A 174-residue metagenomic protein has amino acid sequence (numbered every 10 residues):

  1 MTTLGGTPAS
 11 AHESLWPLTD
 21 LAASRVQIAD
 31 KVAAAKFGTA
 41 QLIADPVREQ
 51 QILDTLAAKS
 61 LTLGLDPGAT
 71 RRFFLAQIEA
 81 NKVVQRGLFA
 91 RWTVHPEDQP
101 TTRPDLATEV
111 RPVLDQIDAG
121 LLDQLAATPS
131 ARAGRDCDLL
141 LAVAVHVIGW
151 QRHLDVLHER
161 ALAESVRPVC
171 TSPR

Functional and structural regions predicted by a protein language model:
M1-A11: Secretory targeting and sorting signals
S10-A44: Immediate post-signal-peptide N-terminus of mature secreted/exported proteins
T19-V26, I43-Q50, G64-G68, T108-D115: Soluble non-cytosolic domains of exported or imported proteins
A29, S60, N81, Q85 (+2 more regions): A structural signal for well-ordered alpha-helices, especially hydrophobic packing surfaces of coiled-coils
K31-G38, V94-T102: Acidic/histidine-rich, surface-exposed loop or edge segments in extracytoplasmic proteins
P46-E97: Structured domain cores in non-transmembrane regions
R103-P129: Acidic/histidine-rich alpha-helical segments that form the ligand environment of transition-metal centers
A127-R174: Glycine-rich, aromatic-bearing surface loops/beta-hairpins
